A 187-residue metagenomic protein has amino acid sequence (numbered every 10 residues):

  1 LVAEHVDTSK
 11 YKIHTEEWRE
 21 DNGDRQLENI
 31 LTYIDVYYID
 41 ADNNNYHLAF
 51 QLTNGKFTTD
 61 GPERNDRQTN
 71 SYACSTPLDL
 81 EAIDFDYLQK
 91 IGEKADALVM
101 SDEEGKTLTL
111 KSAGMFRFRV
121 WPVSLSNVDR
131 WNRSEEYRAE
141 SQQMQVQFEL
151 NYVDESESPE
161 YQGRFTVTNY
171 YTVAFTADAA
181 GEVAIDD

Functional and structural regions predicted by a protein language model:
L1, L27, L31, L48 (+8 more regions): Generic detector of leucine side chains in alpha-helical contexts
L1-V2, A177: Charged interaction patches that mediate protein-protein contacts
V2, Q26-D35, D42-S75, F85: Compositionally biased, low-hydrophobicity segments enriched in charged and small polar residues
V2-V6, Y38, A95-E103: Sec/Tat-exported extracytoplasmic proteins
E4-A49, P122-V173: Exposed beta-strand-loop-beta-strand "reactive/processing" segments of non-cytosolic proteins
Y46-K56, K111, F116-F118, Y171-A177: Broad, structure-driven detector of short, well-ordered beta-strand segments within folded domains
N54-L80, R164-D187: A short, surface-exposed interaction/processing loop segment used at functional sites
D60-F118: Long, charged/polar, surface-exposed segments that mediate recognition or autoinhibition
